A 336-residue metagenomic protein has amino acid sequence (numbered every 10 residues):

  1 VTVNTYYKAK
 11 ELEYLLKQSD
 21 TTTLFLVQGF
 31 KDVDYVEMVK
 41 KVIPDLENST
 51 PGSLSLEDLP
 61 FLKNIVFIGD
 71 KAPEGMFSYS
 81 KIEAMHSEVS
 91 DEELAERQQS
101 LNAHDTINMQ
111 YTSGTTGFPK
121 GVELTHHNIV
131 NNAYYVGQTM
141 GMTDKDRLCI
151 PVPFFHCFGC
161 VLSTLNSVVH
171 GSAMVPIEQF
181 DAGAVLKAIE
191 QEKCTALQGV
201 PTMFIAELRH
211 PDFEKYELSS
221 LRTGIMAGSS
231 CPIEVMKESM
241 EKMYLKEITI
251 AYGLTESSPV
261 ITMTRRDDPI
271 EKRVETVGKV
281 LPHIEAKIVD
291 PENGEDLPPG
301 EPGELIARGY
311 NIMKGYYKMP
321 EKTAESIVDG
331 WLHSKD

Functional and structural regions predicted by a protein language model:
V1-M85: Structural core segment of the AMP-binding/adenylate-forming
D20-T23, P44-V66, R147-C149, T195-G199 (+1 more regions): Conserved helix-loop-beta element of the AMP-binding
D58-L62, V66-F67, P73, F77-Y111 (+2 more regions): Conserved pre-ATP/AMP-binding loop-to-beta segment of ANL
E83-A84, Q191-G199, L208-K272, E285: Gly/Ser/Thr-rich phosphate-binding loop
T106, T112-T115, L148, F154 (+7 more regions): Conserved S/T- and glycine-rich ATP-binding loop of Class I adenylate-forming
V130-R147, F154-A196, H210: Conserved AMP-binding/adenylation subdomain of ANL enzymes
G228, G253, G278, G309 (+1 more regions): Active-site glycine-centered loops adjacent to acidic/histidine catalytic or metal-binding residues that shape
E295-G300, E304-D336: Conserved ATP-binding/catalytic segment of the ANL
